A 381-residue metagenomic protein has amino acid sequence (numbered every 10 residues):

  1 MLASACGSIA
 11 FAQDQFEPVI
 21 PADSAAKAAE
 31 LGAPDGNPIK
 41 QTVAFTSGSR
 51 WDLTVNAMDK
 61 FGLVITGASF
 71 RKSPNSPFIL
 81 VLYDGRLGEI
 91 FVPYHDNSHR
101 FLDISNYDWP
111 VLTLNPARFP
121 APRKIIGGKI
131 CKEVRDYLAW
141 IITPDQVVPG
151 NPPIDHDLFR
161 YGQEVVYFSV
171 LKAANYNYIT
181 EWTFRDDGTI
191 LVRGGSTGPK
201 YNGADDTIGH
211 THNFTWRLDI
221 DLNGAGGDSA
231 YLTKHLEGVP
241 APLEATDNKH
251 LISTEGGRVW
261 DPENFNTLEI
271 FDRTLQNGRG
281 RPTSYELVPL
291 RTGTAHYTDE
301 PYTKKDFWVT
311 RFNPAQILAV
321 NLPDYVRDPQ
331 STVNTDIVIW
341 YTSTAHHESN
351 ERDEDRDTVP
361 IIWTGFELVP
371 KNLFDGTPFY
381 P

Functional and structural regions predicted by a protein language model:
M1-G7: Bacterial N-terminal signal peptides
Q13-T180, R185-D187, N202-P381: Extended effector regions of multi-domain proteins
